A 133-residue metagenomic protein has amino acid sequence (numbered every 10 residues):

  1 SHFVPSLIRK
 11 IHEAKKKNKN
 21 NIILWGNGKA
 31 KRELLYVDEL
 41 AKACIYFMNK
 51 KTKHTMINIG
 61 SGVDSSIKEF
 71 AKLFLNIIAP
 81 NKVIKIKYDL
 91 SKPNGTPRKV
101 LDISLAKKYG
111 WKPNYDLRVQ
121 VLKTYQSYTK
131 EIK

Functional and structural regions predicted by a protein language model:
F3: The catalytic Tyr-X3-Lys active-site helix of short-chain dehydrogenase/reductase
S6-L7, I11-K133: C-terminal substrate-binding subdomain of Rossmann-fold SDR/epimerase-dehydratase oxidoreductases
